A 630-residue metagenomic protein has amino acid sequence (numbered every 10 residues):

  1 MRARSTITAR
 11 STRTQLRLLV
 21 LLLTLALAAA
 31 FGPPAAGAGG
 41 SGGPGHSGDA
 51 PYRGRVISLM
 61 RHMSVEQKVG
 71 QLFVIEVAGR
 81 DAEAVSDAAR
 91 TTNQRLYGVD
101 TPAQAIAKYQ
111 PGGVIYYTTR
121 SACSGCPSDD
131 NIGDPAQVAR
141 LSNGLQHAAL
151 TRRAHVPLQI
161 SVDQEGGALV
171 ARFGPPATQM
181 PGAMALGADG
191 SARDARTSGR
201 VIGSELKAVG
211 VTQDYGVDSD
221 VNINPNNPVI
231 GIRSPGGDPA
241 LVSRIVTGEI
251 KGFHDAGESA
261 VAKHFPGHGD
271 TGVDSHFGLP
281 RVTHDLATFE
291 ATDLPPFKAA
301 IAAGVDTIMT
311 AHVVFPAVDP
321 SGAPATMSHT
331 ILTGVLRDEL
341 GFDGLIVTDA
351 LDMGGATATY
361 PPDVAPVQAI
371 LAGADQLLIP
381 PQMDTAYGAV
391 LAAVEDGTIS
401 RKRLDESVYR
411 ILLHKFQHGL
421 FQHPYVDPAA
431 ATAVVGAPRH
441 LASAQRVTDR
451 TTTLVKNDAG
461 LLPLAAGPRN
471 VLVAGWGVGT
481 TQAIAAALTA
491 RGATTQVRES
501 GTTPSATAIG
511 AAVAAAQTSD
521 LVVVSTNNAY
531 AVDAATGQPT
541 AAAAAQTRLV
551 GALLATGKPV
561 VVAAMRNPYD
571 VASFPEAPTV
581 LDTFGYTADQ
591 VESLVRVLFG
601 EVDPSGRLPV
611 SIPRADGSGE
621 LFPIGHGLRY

Functional and structural regions predicted by a protein language model:
R2, A36-Q104, Q110, D338 (+1 more regions): Preference for extracellular/luminal or secreted protein segments
R2-G39: Secretory targeting and sorting signals
L59-S64, A88-N93, G98-P102, D130-A154 (+4 more regions): Second-shell residues forming the walls of enzyme active-site clefts
G70-V77, G112-Y116, L158-Q164, Q213-V217 (+6 more regions): Hydrophobic faces of well-ordered beta-strands that scaffold small-molecule active sites in alpha/beta enzyme cores
E76, Q104-D134, N224-N226, I301-G322 (+2 more regions): Short acidic, glycine-rich surface-loop motifs adjacent to enzyme active sites
A78-A82, G113, R120-C123, Q164-L169 (+10 more regions): Solvent-exposed loop/turn segments at secondary-structure junctions within structured extracellular/periplasmic domains
G98-R120, R200-D214: Catalytic domains of carbohydrate-active enzymes, especially glycoside hydrolases
A183-V211, D218-N227, G231-P239, S243-V246 (+7 more regions): A substrate-binding/cap region within the structured catalytic cores of diverse enzymes
